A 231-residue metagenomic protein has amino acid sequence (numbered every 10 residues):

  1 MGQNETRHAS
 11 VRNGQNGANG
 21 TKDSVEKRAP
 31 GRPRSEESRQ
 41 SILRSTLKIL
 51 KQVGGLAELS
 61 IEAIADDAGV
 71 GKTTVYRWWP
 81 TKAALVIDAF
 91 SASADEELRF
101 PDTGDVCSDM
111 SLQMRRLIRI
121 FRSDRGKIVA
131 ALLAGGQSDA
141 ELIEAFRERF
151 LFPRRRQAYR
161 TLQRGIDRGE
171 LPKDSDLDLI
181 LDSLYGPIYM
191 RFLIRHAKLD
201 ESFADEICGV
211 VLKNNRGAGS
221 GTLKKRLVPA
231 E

Functional and structural regions predicted by a protein language model:
M1-D67, A84: Basic, helix-initiating cap at the start of DNA-binding domains
M1-E26, L112, R119, R156 (+3 more regions): C-terminal peripheral helix-coil segments that are non-catalytic and often amphipathic
E36-L47, A57-E58, W78-R99, C107 (+1 more regions): An amphipathic alpha-helix adjacent to DNA-recognition modules
L50, S60-I61, K82-F90, V129 (+3 more regions): Amphipathic alpha-helical segments enriched in hydrophobic/aromatic and basic residues that form the DNA-contacting
G69-W79: Short hydrophobic/aromatic patch on the recognition helix
W78-P80, F146, F150, Y185 (+1 more regions): Tryptophan-centric aromatic hotspots in well-structured domains and transmembrane helices
L98-K127, A134: Hydrophobic alpha-helical connector segments
R119-A131, E141-D167, D178: Amphipathic alpha-helical packing segments from all-alpha helical-bundle domains
